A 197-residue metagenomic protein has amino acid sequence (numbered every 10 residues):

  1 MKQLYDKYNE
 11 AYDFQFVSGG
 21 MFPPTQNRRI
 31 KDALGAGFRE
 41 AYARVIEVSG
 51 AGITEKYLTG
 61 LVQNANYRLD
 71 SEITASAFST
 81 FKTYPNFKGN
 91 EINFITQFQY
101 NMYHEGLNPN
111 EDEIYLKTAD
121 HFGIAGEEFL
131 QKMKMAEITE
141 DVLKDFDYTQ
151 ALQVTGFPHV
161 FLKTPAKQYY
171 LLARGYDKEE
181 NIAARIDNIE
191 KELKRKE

Functional and structural regions predicted by a protein language model:
M1-Y8, Y12, T96-E197: C-terminal cap of thioredoxin/glutaredoxin-like
K2-N101: Structural alpha/beta surface segment adjacent to cysteine/selenocysteine redox centers across thiol/disulfide enzymes
